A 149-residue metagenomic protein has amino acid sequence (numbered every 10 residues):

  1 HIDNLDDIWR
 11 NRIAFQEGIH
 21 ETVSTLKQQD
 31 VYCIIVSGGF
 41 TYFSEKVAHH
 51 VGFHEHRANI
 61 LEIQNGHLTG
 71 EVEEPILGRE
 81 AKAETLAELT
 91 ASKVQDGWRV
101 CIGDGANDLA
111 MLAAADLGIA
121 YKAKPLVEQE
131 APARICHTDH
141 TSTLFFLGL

Functional and structural regions predicted by a protein language model:
H1-L149: C-terminal cap/substrate-recognition subdomain and adjoining C-terminal extension of metal-dependent phosphatase-like
